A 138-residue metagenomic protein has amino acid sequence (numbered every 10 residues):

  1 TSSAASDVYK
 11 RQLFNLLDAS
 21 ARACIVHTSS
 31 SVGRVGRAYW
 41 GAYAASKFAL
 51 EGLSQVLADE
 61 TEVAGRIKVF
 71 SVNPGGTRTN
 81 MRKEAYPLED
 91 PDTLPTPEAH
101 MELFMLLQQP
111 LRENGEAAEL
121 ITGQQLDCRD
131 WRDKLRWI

Functional and structural regions predicted by a protein language model:
T1-Y9: Single conserved hydrophobic/aromatic residue that forms the stacking wall/gate of nucleotide- or nucleobase-binding
S6, G41, A49-G52, T96-A99: Conserved cofactor-binding/catalytic machinery of classical short-chain dehydrogenase/reductase
K10, S46: Active-site helix of classical SDR
N15, D59-V63: Alpha-helical segment proximal to the catalytic Tyr-Lys
L17-A21: Helix-to-beta-strand junctions that scaffold the AdoMet/dcAdoMet cofactor pocket in Class I SAM-dependent enzymes
S30: Residue(s) in the substrate-gating loop at a strand-loop-helix junction that position the organic substrate next
G36-A44, V56: Active-site loop-to-helix junction immediately N-terminal to the catalytic Tyr of the SDR YXXXK motif in Rossmann-fold
I67, S71-V72, T79, L88-I138: C-terminal helical subdomain
